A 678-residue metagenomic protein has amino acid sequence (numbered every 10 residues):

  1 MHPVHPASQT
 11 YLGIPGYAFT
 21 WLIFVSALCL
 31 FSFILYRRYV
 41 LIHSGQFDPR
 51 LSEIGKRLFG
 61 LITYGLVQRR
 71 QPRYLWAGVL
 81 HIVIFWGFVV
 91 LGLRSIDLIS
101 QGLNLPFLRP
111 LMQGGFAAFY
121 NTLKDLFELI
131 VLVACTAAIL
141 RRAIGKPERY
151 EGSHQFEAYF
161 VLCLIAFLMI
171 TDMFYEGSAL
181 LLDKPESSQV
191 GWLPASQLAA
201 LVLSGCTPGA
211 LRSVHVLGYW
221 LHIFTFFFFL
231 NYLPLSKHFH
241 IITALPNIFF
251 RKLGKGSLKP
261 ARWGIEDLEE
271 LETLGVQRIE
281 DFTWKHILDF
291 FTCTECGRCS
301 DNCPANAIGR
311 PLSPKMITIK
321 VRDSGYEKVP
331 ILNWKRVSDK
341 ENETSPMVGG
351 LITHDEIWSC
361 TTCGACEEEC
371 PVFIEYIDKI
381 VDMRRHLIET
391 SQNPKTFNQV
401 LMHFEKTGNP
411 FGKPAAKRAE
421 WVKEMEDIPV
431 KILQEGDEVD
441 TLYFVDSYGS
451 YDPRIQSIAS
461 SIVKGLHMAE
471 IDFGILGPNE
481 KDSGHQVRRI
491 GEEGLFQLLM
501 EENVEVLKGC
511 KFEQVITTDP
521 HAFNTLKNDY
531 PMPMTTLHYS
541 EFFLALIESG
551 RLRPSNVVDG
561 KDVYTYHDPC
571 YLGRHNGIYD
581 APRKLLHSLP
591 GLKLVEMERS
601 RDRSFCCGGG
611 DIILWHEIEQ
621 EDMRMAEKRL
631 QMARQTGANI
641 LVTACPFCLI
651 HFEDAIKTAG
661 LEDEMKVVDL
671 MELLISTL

Functional and structural regions predicted by a protein language model:
M1-Q9, Q101-F119, S178-S213: Membrane-interfacial helical/loop segments at transmembrane boundaries in membrane proteins
H2-A137, I144, D281-F290, L312-M316 (+2 more regions): Iron-sulfur-cluster electron-transfer modules
I23-L30, L132, A166-F167, R212-F249: Alpha-helical membrane-embedded segments
F31-P49, S100-L105, A137-Q155, M173-Q189 (+4 more regions): Juxtamembrane/interface segments at transmembrane-helix termini
R50-L51, G55, R73-G78, M112-L123 (+3 more regions): Membrane-interface segments at loop-to-transmembrane junctions
I82-R94, F160-P185: Hydrophobic alpha-helical membrane-insertion segments
A199-A210, L258-P260, I265-L271, Y376-L678: Iron-sulfur cluster-binding electron-transfer modules in prokaryotic oxidoreductases
L230-S359: Ferredoxin-type iron-sulfur electron-transfer modules and their immediate structural context
